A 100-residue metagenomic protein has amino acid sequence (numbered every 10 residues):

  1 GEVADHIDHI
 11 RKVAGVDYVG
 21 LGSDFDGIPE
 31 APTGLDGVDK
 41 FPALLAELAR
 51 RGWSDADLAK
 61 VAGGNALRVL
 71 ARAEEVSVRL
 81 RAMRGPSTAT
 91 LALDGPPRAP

Functional and structural regions predicted by a protein language model:
G1-D17: Histidine/acidic residue-rich metal-binding segments in metalloenzymes
E2, D17, E30, E47 (+1 more regions): Glutamate identity and glutamate-enriched acidic tracts
A4-I7, G22, V38-L45: Short amphipathic alpha-helical surface patches that serve as generic macromolecular interface elements
I7-I10, I28, M83: Weak global preference for isoleucine
R11-A14, P29, L45-G52: Short leucine-rich amphipathic alpha-helical surface patches
V13-V38: Short acidic/histidine-rich active-site segments
D36-A99: Mid-to-C-terminal alpha-helical segments outside catalytic/metal-binding sites
